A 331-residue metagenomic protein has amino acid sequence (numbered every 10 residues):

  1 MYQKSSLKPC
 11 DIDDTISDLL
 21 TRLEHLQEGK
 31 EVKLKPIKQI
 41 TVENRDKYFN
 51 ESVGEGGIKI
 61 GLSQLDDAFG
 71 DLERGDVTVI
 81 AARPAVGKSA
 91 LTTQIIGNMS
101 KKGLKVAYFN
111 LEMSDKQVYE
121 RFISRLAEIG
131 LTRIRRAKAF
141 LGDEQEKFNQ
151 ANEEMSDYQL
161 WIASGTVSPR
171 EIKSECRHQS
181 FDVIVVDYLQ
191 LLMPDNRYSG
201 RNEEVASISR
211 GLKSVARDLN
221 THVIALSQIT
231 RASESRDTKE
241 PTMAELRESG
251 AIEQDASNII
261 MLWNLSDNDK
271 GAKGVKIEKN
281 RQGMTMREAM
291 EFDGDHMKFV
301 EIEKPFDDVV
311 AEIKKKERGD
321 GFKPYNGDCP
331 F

Functional and structural regions predicted by a protein language model:
M1-K47, V86, F331: Short, small/acidic-rich helices and loops at N termini and domain boundaries of DNA replication/processing enzymes
I40-D66: N-terminal pre-Walker A segment at the start of P-loop NTPase domains
D67, N98-S180, P194, L246 (+3 more regions): Cytosolic-facing regulatory segments adjacent to core modules
A68-G75: Phosphate-binding P-loop
T78-V79, A107: Short hydrophobic/aromatic beta-strand immediately N-terminal to the Walker A/P-loop
A82: The Walker A (P-loop) glycine that initiates the GxxxxGKT/S ATP-binding motif of P-loop NTPases
L91, I95: Hydrophobic positions on the alpha1 helix immediately C-terminal to the Walker A/P-loop
E128, P169, K173-I184, S207-L219 (+1 more regions): C-terminal regions of RecA-like/P-loop NTPase motor modules
